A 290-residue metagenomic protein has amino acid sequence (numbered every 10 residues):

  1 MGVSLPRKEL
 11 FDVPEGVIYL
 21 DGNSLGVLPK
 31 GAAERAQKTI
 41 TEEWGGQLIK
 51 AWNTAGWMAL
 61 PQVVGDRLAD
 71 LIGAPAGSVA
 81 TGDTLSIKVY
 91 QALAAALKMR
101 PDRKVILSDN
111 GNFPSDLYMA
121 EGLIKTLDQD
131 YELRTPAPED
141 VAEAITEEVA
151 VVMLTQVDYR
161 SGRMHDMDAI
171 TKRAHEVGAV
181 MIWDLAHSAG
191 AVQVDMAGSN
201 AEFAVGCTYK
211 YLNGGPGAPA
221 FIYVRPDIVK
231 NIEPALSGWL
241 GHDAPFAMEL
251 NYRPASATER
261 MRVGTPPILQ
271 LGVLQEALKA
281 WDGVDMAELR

Functional and structural regions predicted by a protein language model:
M1-R290: Pyridoxal 5′-phosphate
